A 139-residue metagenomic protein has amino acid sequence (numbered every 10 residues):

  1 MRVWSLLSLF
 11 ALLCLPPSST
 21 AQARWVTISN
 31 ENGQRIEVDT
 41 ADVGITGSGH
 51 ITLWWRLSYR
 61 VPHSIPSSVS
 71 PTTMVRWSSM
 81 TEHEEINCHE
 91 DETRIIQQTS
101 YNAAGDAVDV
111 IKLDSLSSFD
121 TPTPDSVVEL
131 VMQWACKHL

Functional and structural regions predicted by a protein language model:
M1-W4: Positively charged n-region of N-terminal signal peptides that target proteins for export
L7-C14: Bacterial N-terminal signal peptides
S19-L139: N-terminal secretory-pathway/extracellular module detecting exported/lumenal segments and adjacent signal-anchor/first
